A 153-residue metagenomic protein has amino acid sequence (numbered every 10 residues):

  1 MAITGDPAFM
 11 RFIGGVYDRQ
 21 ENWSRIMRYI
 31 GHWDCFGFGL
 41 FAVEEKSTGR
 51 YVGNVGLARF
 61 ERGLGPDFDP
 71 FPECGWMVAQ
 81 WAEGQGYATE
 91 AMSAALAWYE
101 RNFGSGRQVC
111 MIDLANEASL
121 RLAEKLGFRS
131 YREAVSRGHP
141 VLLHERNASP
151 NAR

Functional and structural regions predicted by a protein language model:
A2-M10, L40-R153: Acyl-donor (CoA/ACP) binding surface of acyl/acetyltransferases
A8-R28, G39-F41: Conserved GNAT-fold acetyl-CoA-binding loop/helix
G31-F36: Short loop/turn motifs at secondary-structure junctions and domain boundaries
